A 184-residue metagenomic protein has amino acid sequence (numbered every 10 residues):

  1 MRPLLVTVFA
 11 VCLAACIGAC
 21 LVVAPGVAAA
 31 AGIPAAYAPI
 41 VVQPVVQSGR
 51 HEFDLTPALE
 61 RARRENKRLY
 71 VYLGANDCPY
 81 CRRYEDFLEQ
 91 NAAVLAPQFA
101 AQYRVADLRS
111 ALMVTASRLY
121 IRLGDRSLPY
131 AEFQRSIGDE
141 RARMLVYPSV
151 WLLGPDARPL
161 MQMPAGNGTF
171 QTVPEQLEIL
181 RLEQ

Functional and structural regions predicted by a protein language model:
T7-A24: Bacterial N-terminal signal peptides
A28-S48: N-proximal helix/coil linker or "cap" segments that precede and/or mark the start of modular domains
H51-L69: A short beta-strand-turn-helix
N66, G74-D77: Short pre-active-site segment immediately N-terminal to redox-active cysteine/selenocysteine motifs in thiol-based
C78-R82, V150: The canonical Cys-X-X-Cys-His
R82-Q98: Typically the conserved alpha-helix immediately C-terminal to a functionally engaged Cys/Sec in thioredoxin-like
A93-V94, A100-M161: Thioredoxin-like thiol-disulfide oxidoreductase module
M163-Q184: Thiol-/selenol-based redox modules, centered on thioredoxin-like and closely related oxidoreductase domains
